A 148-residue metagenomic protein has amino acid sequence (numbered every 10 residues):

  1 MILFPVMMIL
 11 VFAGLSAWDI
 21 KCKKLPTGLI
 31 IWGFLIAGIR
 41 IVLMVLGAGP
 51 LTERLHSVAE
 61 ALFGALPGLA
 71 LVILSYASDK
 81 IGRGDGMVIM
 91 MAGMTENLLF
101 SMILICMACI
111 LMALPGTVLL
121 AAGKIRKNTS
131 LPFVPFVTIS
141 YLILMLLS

Functional and structural regions predicted by a protein language model:
M1-S148: A membrane-topology feature that recognizes alpha-helical transmembrane segments and their immediate juxtamembrane
